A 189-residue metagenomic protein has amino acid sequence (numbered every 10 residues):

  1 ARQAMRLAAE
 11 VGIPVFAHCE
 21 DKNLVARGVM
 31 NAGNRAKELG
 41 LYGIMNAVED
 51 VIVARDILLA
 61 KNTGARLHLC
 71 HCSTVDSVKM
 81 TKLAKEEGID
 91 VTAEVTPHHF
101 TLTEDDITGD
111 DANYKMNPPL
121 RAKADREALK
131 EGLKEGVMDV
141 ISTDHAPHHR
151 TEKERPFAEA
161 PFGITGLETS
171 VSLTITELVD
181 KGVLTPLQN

Functional and structural regions predicted by a protein language model:
A1-A60, D76-V78, F100-T103: Histidine/acidic-residue-rich, glycine-tolerant segments that coordinate divalent metal ions
A1-R6, H68-L83, M116-K130: Active-site glycine- and acidic-residue-rich loops that bind and position anionic ligands or nucleotide-like cofactors
A8, A60, A84-K85, L133: A generic structural signal for well-ordered alpha-helical segments
V11-I13, G64-R66, E87-V91, V137-D139: Short, well-ordered coil/turn segments that N-cap beta-strands
V15-A17, L69, V91-V95, I141-T143: Hydrophobic faces of well-ordered beta-strands that scaffold small-molecule active sites in alpha/beta enzyme cores
K22-K37, I52, S77-E86, H99-D111 (+1 more regions): Histidine/acidic-residue-rich catalytic or RNA/ligand-binding cores of hydrolases and nuclease-related proteins
E38-R66, N113, K134-E135, V140 (+1 more regions): His/Asp/Glu-enriched, well-ordered alpha-helical/loop segment that forms or immediately abuts the divalent-metal
M80, E104, Y114-M138, A146 (+1 more regions): C-terminal scaffold of the Radical SAM
